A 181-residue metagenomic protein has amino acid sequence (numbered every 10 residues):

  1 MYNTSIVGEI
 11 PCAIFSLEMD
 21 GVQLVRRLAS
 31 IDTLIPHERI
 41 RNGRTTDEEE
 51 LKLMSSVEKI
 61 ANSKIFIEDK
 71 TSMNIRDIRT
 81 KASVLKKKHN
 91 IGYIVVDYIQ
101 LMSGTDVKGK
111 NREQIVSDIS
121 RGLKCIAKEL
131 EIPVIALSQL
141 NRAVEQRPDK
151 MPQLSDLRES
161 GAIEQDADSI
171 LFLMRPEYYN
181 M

Functional and structural regions predicted by a protein language model:
N3-N90, G104: Cytosolic-facing regulatory segments adjacent to core modules
M19-Q23, E48, N62, M73-T80 (+4 more regions): Charged, alpha-helix-enriched surfaces in structured cytosolic catalytic cores of large nucleotide-utilizing machines
G21, M102, N141-V144: Feature marks short, surface-exposed loop/turn motifs that line or immediately flank catalytic pockets and channel
S63-E68, G109, L140-P148: Short, basic, glycine/proline-bearing loop/turn elements
I99: Conserved Walker B
S103-K110: Conserved ATPase-coupling elements of RecA-like P-loop NTPase cores
Q114-M181: Phosphate-binding/switch region of NTP-binding enzymes
